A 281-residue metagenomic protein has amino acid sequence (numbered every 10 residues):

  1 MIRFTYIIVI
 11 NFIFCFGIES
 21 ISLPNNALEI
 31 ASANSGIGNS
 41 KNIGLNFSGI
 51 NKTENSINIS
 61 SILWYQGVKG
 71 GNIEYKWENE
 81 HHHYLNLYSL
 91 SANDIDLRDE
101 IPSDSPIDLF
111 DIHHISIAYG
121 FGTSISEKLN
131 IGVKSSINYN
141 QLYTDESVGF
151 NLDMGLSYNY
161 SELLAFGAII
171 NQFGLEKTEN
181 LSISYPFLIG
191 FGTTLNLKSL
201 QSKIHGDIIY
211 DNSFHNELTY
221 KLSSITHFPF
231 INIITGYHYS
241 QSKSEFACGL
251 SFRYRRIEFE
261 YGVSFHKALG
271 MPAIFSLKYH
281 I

Functional and structural regions predicted by a protein language model:
R3-F14: Sec-dependent N-terminal signal peptides
F16-I281: Subset of outer-membrane beta-barrel
